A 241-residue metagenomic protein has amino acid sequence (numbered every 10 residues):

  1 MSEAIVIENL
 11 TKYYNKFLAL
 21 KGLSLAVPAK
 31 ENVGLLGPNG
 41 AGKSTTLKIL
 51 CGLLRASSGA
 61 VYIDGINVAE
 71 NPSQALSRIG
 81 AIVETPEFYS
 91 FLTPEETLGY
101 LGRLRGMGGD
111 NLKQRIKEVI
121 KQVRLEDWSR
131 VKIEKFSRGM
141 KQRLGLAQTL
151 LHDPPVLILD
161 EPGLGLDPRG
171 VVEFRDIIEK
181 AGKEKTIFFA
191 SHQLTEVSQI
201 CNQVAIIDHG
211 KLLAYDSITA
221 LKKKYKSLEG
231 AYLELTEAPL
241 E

Functional and structural regions predicted by a protein language model:
G59-E70, Q74-A75: Conserved ABC transporter NBD signature motif
G99, R103, D110-W128: Conserved ABC ATPase "signature" region
L151-P155: A short, proline-enriched helix->beta-strand linker immediately N-terminal to the Walker B motif in ABC-type P-loop
L157-E161: Catalytic Walker B motif of ABC-type/P-loop ATPase nucleotide-binding domains
Y215-D216: ABC ATPase "signature
